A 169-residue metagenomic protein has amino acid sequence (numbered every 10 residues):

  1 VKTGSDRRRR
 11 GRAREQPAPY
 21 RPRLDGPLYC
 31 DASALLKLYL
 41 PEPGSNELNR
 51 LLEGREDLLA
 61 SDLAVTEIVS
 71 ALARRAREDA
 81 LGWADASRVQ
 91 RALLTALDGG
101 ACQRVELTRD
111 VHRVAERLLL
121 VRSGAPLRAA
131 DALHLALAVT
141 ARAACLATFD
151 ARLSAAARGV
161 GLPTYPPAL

Functional and structural regions predicted by a protein language model:
V1-E67, A71, R75-V89, V160-P163 (+1 more regions): Short, well-structured N-terminal submotif of metal-dependent ribonuclease cores
L28-C30, L38-P41, L48, A71 (+4 more regions): Homeobox/homeodomain signature
E56-L58, V65-T66, A86-Q90, A96 (+3 more regions): Short, surface-exposed, polar/charged, turn-prone segments marking secondary-structure boundaries
L63, V69-L120: Active-site-proximal, substrate-binding regions of enzyme catalytic domains and RNA-binding/basic surfaces
G99-A155: Active-site neighborhoods of divalent-metal-dependent phosphate/nucleic-acid chemistry enzymes
